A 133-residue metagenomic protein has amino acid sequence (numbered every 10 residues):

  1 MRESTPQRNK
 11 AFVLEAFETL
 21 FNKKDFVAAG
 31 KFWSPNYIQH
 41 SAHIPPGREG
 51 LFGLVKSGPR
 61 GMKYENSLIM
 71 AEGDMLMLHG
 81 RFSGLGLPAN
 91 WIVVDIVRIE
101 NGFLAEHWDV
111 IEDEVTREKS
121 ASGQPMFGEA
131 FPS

Functional and structural regions predicted by a protein language model:
M1-S133: C-terminal and inter-domain tail/linker signature
